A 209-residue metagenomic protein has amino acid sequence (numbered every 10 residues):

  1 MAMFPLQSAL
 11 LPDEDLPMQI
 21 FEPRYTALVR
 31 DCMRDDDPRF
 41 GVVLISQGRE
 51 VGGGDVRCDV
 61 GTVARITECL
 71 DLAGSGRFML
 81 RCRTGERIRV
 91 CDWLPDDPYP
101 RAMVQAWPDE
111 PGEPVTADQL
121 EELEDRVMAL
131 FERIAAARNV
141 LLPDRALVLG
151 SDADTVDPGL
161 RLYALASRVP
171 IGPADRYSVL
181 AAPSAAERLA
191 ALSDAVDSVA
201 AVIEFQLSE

Functional and structural regions predicted by a protein language model:
M1-E209: N-terminal low-complexity, acidic/polar interaction/targeting segments
